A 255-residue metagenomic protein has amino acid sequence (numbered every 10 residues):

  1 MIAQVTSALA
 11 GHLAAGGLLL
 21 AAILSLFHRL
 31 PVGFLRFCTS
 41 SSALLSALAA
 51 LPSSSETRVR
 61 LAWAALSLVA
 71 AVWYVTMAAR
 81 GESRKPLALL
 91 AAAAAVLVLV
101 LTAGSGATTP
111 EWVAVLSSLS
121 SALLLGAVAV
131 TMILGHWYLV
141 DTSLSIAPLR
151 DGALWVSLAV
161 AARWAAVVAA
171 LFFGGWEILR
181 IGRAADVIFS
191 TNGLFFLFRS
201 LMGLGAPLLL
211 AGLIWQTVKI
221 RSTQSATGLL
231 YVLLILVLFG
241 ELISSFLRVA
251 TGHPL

Functional and structural regions predicted by a protein language model:
I2-G104, S118-W137, G152-E177, T191-P254: Hydrophobic cores of alpha-helical transmembrane segments in multi-pass integral membrane proteins
T108, V113, A184-F198: Membrane-interface segments at transmembrane helix junctions and kinks in multi-pass inner-membrane proteins
E111-S121, A147: Non-transmembrane, amphipathic alpha-helical segments
Y138-L149: Cytosolic, membrane-interface loops and tails of multi-pass inner-membrane proteins
W176-A185: Peri-membrane helix termini and adjoining interfacial loops of integral membrane proteins
